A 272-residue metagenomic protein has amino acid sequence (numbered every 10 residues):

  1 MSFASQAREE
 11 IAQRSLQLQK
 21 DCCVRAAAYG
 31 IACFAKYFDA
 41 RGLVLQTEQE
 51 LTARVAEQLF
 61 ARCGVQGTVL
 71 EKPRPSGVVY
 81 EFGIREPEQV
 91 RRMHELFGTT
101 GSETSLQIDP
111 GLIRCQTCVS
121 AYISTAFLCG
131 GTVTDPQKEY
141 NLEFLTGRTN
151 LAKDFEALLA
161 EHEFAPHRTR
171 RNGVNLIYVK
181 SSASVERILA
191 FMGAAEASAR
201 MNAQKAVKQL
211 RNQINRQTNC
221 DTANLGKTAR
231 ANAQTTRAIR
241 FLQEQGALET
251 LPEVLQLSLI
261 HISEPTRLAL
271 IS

Functional and structural regions predicted by a protein language model:
M1-G42, Q46-L59: N-terminal, positively charged regions that mediate nucleic acid binding
L16-R25, L112-V119, E249-T250: Structural motif
A28-C33, I123-L128, Q256-L259: Contiguous, well-ordered alpha-helical segments that form the cores/surfaces of helical PPI scaffolds
R41-G42, T47-E48, A53-K205: DNA-contacting interfaces and partner/effector-binding or oligomerization modules in DNA-centric proteins
R114-S124, F155, L159, R211-G226 (+1 more regions): Short secondary-structure transition/capping segments
I177-T250: Linker/hinge segments immediately adjacent to helix-turn-helix/homeobox DNA-binding domains
L248-L259, S263: Short, amphipathic alpha-helical "recognition" segments used to contact nucleic acids or chromatin
I260-S272: Single conserved hydrophobic/aromatic residue that forms the stacking wall/gate of nucleotide- or nucleobase-binding
